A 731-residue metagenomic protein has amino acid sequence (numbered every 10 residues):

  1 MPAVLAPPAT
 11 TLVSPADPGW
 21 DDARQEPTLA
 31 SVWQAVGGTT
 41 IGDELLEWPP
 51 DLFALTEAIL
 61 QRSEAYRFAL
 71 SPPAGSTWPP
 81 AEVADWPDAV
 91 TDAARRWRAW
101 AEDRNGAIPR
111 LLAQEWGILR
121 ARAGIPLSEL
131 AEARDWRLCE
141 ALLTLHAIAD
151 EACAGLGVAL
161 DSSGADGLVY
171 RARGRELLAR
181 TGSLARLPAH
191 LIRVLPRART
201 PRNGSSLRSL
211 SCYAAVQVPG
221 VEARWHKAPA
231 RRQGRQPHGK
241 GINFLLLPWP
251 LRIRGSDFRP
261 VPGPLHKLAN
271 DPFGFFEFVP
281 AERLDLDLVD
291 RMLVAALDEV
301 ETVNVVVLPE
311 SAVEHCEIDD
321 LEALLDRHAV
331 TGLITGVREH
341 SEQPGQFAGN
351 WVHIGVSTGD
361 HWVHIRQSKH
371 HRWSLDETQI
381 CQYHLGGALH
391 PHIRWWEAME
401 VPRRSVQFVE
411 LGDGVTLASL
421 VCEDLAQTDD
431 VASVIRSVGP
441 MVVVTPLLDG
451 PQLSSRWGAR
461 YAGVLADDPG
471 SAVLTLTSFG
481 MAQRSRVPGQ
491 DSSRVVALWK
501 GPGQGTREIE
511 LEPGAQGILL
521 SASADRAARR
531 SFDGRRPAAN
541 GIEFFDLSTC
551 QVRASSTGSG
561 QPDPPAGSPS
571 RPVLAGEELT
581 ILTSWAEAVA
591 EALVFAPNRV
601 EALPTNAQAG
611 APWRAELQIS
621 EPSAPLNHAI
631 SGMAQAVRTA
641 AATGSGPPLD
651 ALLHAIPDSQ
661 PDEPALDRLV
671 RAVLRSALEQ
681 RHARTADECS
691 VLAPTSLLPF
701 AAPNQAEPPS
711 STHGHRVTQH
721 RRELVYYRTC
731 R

Functional and structural regions predicted by a protein language model:
A23, P27-I148, L156, L160 (+7 more regions): CN hydrolase (nitrilase-like) catalytic-core segments centered on the catalytic cysteine and neighboring Lys/Glu
L55, R62, A69-L70, P79 (+5 more regions): Long, compositionally biased intrinsically disordered regions
A69-P250, S256-P272, P309: Long, charge-dense tracts
R235-L288, D376, H390-Q407, A515-F532: Short, compositionally biased "basic patch" segments
Q236-R254, E277-V363, F408, D429-I435: Secondary-structure-rich domain cores
P248-P250, E310-A312, L420-D424, P446-D449: Structural motif
V300-V306, G412-T416, V438-V443: Short, surface-exposed connector motifs at secondary-structure boundaries
E310-C422, A466-R529: Catalytic-core segment of enzymes that process non-peptidic bonds
